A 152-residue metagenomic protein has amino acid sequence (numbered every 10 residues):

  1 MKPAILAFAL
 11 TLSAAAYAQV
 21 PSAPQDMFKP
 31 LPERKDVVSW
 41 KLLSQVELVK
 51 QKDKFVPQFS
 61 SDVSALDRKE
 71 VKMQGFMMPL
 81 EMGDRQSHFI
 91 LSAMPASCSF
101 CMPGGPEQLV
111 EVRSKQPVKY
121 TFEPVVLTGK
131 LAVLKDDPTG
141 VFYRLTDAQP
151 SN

Functional and structural regions predicted by a protein language model:
I5-A15: Bacterial N-terminal signal peptides
A18-N152: OB-fold and OB-like single-stranded nucleic-acid-recognition modules and their adjacent interaction interfaces
